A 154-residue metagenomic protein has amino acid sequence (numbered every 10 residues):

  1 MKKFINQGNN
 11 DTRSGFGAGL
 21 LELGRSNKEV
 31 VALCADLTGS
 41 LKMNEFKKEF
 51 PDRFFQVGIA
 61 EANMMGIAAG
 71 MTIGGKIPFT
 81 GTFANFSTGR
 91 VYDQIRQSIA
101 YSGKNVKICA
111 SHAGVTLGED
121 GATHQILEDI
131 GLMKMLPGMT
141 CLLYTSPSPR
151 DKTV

Functional and structural regions predicted by a protein language model:
M1-L143: Thiamine diphosphate
Y144-V154: Single conserved hydrophobic/aromatic residue that forms the stacking wall/gate of nucleotide- or nucleobase-binding
